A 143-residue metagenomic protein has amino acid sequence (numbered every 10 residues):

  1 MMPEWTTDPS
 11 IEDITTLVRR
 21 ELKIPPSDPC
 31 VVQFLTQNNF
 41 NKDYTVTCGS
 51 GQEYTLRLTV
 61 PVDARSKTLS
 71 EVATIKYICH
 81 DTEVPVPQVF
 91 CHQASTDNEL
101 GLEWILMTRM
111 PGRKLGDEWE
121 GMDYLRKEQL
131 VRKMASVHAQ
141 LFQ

Functional and structural regions predicted by a protein language model:
M1-Q33: Juxta-kinase regulatory segment immediately upstream of eukaryotic protein kinase catalytic domains
V31-Q143: ATP-binding pocket architecture of kinase catalytic cores
